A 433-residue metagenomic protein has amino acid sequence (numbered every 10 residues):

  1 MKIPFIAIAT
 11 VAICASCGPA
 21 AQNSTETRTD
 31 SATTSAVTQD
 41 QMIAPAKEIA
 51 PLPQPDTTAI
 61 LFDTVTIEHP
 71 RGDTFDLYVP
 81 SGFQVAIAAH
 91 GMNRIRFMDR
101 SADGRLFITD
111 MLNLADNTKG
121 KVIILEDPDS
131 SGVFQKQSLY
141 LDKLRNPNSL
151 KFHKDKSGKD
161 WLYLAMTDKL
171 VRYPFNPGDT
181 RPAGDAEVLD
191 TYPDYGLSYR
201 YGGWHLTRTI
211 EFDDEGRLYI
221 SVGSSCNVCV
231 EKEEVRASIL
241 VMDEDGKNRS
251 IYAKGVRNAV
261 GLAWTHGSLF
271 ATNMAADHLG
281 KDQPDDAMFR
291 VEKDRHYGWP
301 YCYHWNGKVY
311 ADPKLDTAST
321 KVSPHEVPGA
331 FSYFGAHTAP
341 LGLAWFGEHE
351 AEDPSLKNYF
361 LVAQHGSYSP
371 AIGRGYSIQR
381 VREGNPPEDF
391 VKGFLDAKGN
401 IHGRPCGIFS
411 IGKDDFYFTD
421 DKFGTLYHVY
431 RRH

Functional and structural regions predicted by a protein language model:
C17-A20: Bacterial signal peptide processing site
V37-P80, T207, S225-N227, M242-D245 (+7 more regions): Beta-propeller domain segments
E68-H69, L114-G120, A165-M166, R181-P182 (+4 more regions): Short, solvent-exposed loop/turn segments at conserved positions within beta-propeller repeat blades
G72-H90, D127-K143, F175-R200, K232-G261 (+2 more regions): Blade-edge beta-strand/turn elements of extracellular beta-propeller and related beta-sheet repeat scaffolds
M98, L150, D155, I210 (+3 more regions): Hydrophobic core register within WD40 beta-propeller blades
R105-T109, G158-L164, R217-S221, S268-T272 (+2 more regions): Conserved beta-propeller blade signature
M111-N113, A165-K169, F175, G223-S225 (+4 more regions): Short loop/turn segments immediately following the C-termini of beta-strands
Q135-K154, D160, M166-F212, S221-S224: Asp-box/WD-like beta-propeller blade repeats and closely related beta-sheet repeat scaffolds
